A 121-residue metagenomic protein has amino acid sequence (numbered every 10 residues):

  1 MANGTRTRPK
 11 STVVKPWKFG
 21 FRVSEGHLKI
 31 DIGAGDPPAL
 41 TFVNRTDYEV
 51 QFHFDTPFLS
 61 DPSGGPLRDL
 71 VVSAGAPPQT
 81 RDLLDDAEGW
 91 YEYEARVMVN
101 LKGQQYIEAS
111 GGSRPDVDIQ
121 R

Functional and structural regions predicted by a protein language model:
M1-R121: Intrinsically disordered, low-complexity segments enriched in small/polar residues
